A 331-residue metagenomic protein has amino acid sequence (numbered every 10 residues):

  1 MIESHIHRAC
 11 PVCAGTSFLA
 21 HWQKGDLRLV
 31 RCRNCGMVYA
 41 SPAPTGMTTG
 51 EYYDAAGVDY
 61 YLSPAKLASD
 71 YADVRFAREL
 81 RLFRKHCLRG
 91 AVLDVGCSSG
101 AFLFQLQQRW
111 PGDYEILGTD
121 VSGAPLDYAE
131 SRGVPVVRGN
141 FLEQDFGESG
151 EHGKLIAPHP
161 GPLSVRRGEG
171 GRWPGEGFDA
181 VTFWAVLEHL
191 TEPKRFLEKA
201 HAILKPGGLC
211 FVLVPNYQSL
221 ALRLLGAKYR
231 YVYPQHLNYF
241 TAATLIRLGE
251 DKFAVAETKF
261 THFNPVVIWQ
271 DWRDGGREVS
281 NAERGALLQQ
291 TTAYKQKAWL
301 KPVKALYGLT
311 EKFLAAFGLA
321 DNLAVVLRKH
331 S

Functional and structural regions predicted by a protein language model:
M1-G147, W173-W184, P193-E198, F260-T261 (+3 more regions): Conserved N-terminal segment of class I S-adenosyl-L-methionine
Q23-R28, E257-A293: Conserved catalytic loop of SAM-dependent methyltransferase domains
A56-P64, L225-Y233, W272-E278: Short glycine/proline- and charge-enriched loop/turn segments that cap or connect secondary-structure elements
I116, C210-V212: Hydrophobic/aromatic residues located in beta-strands of well-ordered beta-sheets within soluble catalytic
G147-G175: Intrinsic disorder/low-complexity segments
W184-T191, Q235: Short catalytic micro-motifs in class I SAM-dependent methyltransferases
K194-L209: A short glycine-rich, Lys/Arg-flanked "PGG" loop and its adjoining helix->strand segment in the class I
V212-N238, A243-E250: Short, glycine-/aromatic-enriched active-site segment of Class I SAM-dependent methyltransferases
